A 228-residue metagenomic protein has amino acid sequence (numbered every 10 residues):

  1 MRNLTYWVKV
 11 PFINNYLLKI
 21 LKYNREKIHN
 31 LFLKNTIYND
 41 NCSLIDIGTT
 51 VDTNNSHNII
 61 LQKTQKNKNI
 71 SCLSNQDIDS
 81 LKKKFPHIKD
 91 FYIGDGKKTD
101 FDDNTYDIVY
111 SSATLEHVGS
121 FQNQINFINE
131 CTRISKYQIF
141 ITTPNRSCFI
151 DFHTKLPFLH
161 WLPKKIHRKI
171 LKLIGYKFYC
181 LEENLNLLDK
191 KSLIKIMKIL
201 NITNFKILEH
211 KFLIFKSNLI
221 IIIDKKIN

Functional and structural regions predicted by a protein language model:
M1-I37: Class I SAM-dependent methyltransferase Rossmann-like catalytic core, especially the SAM/SAH-binding loop
N14-N15, L173-E183: Short glycine/proline- and acidic residue-enriched helix-loop micro-motifs that form flexible lids or anion-recognition
I20-I28, T53, N123, L185-S192: Soluble or luminal CAZymes and related metallo-dependent hydrolases
H29, L33, H57-Q62, I128-N129 (+1 more regions): Short amphipathic alpha-helical segments and helix-helix/interface helices
C42-C148, I223-K226: Conserved SAM-binding loop
I139-R168: Conserved class I S-adenosyl-L-methionine
L181-N201: Short alpha-helix
F205-N228: Core SAM-dependent methyltransferase catalytic element
